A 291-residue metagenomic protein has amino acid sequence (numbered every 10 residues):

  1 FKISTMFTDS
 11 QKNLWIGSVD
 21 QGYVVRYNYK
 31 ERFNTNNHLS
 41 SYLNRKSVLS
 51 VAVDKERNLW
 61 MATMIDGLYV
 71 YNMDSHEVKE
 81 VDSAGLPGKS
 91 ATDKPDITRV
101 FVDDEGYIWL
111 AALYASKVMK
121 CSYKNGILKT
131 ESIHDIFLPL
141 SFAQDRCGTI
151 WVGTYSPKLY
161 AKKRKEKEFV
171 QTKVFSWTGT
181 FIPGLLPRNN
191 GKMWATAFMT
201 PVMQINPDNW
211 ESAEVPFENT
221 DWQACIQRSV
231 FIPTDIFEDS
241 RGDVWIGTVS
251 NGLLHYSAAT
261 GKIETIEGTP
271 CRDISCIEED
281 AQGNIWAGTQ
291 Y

Functional and structural regions predicted by a protein language model:
F1-Y291: Carboxylate-rich, polar loop motifs that coordinate divalent cations or form catalytic acidic clusters
